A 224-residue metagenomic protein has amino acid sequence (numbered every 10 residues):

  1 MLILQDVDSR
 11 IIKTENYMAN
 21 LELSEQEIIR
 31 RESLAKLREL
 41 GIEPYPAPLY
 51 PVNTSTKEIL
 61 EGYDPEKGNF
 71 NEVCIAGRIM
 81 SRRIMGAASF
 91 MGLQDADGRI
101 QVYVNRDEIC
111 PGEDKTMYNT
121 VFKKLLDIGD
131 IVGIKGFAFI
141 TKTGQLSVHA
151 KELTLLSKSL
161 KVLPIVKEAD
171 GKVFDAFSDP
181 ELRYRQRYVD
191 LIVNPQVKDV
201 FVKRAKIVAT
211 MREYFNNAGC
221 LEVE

Functional and structural regions predicted by a protein language model:
D8, K13-E224: Class II aminoacyl-tRNA synthetase catalytic cores and aaRS-like
